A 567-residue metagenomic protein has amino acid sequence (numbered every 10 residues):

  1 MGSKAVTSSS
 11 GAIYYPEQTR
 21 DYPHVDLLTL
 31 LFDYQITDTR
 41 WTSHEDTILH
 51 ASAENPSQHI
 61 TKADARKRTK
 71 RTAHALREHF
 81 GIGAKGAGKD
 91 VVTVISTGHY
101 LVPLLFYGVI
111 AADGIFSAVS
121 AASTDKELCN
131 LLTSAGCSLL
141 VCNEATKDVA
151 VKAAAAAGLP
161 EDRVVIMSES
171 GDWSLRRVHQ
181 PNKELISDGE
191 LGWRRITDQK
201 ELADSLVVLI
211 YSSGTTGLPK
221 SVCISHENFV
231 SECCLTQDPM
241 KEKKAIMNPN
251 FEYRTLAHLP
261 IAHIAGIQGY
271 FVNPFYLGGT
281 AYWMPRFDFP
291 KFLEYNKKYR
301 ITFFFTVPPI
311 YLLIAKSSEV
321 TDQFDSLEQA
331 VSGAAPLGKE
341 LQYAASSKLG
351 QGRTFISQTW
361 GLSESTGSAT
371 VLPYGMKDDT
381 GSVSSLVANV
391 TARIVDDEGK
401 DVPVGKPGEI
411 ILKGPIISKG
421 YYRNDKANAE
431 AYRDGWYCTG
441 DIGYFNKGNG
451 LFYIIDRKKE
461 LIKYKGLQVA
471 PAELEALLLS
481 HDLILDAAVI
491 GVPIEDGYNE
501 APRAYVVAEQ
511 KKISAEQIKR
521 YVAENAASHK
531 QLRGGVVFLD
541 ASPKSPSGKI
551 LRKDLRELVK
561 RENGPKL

Functional and structural regions predicted by a protein language model:
M1-V91, Y107, G171, E516 (+3 more regions): N-lobe entry segment of adenylate-forming
H44-T47, H179-Y211, G217-L218, K243-R254 (+1 more regions): Conserved pre-ATP/AMP-binding loop-to-beta segment of ANL
E54-Q58, A75-S123, A257-H258, Q468: Conserved AMP-binding/adenylate-forming
H59-A63, Q199-K200, V207-C234, P373: Conserved AMP-binding A3 loop
V230-R254, I261-T302, S317: Conserved AMP-binding/adenylation subdomain of ANL enzymes
I301-F305, A315-D378, T391: Gly/Ser/Thr-rich phosphate-binding loop
F304, G414, K419-G420, E430 (+1 more regions): AMP-binding/adenylate-forming catalytic core of the ANL superfamily
A527-I550, K566: AMP-binding/adenylate-forming catalytic domain of the ANL superfamily
